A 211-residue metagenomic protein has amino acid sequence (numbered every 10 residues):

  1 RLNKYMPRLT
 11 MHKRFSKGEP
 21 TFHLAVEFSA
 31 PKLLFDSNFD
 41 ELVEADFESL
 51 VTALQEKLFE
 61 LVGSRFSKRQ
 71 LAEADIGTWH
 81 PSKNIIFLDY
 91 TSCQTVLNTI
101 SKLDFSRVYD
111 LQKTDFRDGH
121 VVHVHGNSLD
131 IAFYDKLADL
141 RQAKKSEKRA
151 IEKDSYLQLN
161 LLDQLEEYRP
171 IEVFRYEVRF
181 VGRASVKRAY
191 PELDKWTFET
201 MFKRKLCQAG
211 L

Functional and structural regions predicted by a protein language model:
R1-L211: Structured, helix-rich domain cores that form ligand/interaction pockets
